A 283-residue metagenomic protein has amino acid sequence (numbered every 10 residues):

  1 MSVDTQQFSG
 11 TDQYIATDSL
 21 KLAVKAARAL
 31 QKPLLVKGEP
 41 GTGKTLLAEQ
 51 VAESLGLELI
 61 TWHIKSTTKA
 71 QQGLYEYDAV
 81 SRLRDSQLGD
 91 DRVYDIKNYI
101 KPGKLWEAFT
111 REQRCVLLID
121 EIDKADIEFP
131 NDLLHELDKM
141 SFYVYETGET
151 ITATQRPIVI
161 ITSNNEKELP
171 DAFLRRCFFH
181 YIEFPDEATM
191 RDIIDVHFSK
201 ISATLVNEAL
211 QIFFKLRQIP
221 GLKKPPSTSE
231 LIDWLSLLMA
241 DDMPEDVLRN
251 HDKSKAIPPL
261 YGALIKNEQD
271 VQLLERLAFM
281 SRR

Functional and structural regions predicted by a protein language model:
M1-R283: C-terminal regulatory/interaction module of P-loop NTP-utilizing enzymes
